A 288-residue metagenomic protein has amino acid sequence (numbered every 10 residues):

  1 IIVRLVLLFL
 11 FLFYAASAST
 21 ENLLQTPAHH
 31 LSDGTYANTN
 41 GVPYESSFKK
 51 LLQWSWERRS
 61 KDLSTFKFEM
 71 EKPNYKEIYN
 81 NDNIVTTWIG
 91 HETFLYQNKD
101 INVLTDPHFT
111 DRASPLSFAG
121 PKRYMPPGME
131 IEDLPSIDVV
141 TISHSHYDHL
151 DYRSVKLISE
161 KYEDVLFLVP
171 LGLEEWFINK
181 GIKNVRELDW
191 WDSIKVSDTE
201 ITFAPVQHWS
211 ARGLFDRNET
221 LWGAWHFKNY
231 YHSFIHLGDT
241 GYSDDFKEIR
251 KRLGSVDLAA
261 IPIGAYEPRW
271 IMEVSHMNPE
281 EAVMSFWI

Functional and structural regions predicted by a protein language model:
I2-L8: Sec-dependent signal peptide recognition, specifically the positively charged N-region followed immediately by
A16-K122, P127-D133, K228-G238, D257-L258 (+1 more regions): Metallo-beta-lactamase
N22-T39, I131-D133, V139, L166-L168 (+3 more regions): Cap/insert and terminal regions of metallo-dependent hydrolase folds
S60-N81, P170-H232: Metallo-beta-lactamase
F109-P126, W209-R217, E267-H276: Acidic/histidine-rich helix-loop elements that form or flank divalent-metal/phosphate-binding sites at the catalytic
F118-V169, N184, G254-A260, G264: Active-site metal-binding motif and surrounding structural segment of the metallo-beta-lactamase
H146, W191, Q207, G241 (+1 more regions): Catalytic metal-binding/acid-base residues of hydrolase active sites
R153-I158, K180, D245-I249: A short acidic, amphipathic alpha-helical/loop segment
